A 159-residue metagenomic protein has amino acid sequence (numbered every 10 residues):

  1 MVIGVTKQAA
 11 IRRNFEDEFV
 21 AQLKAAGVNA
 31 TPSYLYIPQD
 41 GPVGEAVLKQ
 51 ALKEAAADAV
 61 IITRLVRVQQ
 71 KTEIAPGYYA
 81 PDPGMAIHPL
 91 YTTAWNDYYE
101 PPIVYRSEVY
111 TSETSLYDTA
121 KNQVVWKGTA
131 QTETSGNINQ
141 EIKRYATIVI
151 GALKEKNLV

Functional and structural regions predicted by a protein language model:
M1-V2, Q131: A short, mixed-charge helix-start or loop-turn motif at secondary-structure junctions
I3-T72: N-terminal segment of the mature soluble domain
K7-A10, A25, Y98-V159: C-terminal/domain-edge helix-coil "capping" segments
E18-Q22, M85-A86, D118-K121: Short hydrophobic/aromatic-rich motifs at helix boundaries and adjacent loops
F19, L48-Q50, Y79-A80, E141-Y145: Short, charged/polar low-complexity linear motifs in solvent-exposed/disordered segments
V28, K49-Q50, Y78, Q131 (+1 more regions): Alpha-helix boundary/capping detector
T31-I37, T63, Y91-D97, R144-I148 (+1 more regions): Short C-terminal domain-edge/linker segments immediately following a structured domain
G44-L116: Surface-exposed short loop/turn segments
